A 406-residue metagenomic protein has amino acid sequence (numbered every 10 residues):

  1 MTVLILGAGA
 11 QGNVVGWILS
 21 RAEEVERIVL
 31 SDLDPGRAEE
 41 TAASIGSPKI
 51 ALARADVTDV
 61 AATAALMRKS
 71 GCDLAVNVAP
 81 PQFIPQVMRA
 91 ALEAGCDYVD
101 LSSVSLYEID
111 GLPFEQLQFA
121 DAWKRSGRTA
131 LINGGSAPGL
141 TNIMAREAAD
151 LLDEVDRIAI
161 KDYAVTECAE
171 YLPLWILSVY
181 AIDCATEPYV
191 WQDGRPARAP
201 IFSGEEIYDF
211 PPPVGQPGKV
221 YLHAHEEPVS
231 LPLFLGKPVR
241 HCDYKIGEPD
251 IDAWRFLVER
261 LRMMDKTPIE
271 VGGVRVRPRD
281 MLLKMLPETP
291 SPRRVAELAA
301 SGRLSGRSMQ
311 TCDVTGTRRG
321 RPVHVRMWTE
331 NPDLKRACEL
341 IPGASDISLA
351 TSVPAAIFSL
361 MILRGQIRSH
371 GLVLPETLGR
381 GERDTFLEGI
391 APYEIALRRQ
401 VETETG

Functional and structural regions predicted by a protein language model:
V3-G7: Conserved N-terminal Rossmann-fold NAD(P)-binding element of oxidoreductases
Q11: Hydrophobic/small residue at the entry helix of a nucleotide-binding pocket
L33-R37: Helix N-cap at the beta1-alpha1 junction of Rossmann-like dinucleotide-binding domains, i.e., the first residues
I45-D59: Rossmann-fold cofactor-recognition segment
V57-S70: Conserved Rossmann-fold cofactor-binding substructure of NAD(P)-dependent oxidoreductases
P80-P81, A90-L112: ADP-ribose/adenylate-binding Rossmann-like module
S102-R128: Rossmann-fold NAD(P)-binding glycine/threonine-rich loop
D150-G406: C-terminal catalytic/substrate-binding lobe primarily of soluble NAD(P)-dependent oxidoreductases
